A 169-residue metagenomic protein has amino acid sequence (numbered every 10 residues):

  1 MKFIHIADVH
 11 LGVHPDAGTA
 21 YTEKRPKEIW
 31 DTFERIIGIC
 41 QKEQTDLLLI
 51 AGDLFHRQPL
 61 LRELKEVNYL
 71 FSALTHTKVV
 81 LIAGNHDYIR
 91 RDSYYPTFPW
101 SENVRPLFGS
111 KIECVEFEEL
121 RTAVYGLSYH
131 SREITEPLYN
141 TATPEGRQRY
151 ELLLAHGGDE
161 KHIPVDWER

Functional and structural regions predicted by a protein language model:
M1-E66: N-terminal active-site segment of His-dependent metallophosphoesterases
L47, R57-R169: His/Asp/Glu-rich metal-coordinating catalytic cores of metallo-dependent phosphodiesterases/hydrolases acting on
